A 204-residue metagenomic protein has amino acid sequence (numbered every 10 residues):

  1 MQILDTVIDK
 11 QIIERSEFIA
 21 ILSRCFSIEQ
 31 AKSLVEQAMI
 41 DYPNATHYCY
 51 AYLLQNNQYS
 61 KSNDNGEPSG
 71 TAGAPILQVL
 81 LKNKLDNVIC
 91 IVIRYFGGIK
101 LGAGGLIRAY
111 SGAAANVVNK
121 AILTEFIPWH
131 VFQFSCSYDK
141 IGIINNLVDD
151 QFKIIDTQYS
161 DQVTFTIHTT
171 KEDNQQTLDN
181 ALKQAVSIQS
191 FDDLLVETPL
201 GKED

Functional and structural regions predicted by a protein language model:
M1-T71, D156-Q158, L182-D204: C-terminal regulatory domains involved in ligand/effector binding and gene-expression control
I3-I8, A115-K120, I143-I154: Short amphipathic beta-strand starts and helix->beta connectors
E17-I19, I127-V131, Q162-T164: Short, solvent-exposed beta-strand edge segments and adjacent coil->beta transition regions
S27-E29, S137-I141, H168-Q176: Helix N-cap motif at beta-to-alpha junctions
A72-N119: Active-site beta-strand/loop microenvironment that shapes enzyme catalytic pockets
L123-Y138: Short glycine-/aliphatic-rich beta-strand segments at the starts of folded cytosolic domains
F134-F152, Q176-L178: Short amphipathic alpha-helix segments
I154-Q176: Non-DNA-binding regulatory cores of transcription-related proteins, predominantly C-terminal effector-binding
